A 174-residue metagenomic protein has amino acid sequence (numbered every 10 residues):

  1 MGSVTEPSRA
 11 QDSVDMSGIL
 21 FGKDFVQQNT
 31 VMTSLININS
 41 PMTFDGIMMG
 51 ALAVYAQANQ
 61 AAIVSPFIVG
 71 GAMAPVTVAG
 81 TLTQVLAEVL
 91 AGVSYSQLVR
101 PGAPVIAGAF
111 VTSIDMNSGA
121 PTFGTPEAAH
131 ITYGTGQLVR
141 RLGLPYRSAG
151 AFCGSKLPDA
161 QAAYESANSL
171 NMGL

Functional and structural regions predicted by a protein language model:
M1-L174: Helix-rich catalytic cores of soluble enzyme domains
